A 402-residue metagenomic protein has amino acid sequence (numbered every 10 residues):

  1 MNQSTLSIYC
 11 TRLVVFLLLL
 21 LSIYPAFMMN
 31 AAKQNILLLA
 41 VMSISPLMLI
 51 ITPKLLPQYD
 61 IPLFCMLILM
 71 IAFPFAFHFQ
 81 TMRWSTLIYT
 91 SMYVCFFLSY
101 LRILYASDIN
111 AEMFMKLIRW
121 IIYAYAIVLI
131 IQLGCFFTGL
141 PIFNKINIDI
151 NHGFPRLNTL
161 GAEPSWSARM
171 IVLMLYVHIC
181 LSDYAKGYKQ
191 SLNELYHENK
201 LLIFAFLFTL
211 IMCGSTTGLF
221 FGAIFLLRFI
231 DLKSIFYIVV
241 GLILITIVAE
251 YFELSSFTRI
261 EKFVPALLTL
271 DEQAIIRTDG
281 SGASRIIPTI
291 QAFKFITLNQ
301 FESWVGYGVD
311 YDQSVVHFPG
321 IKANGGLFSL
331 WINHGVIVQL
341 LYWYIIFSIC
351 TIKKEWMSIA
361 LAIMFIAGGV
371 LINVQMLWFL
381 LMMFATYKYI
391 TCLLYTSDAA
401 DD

Functional and structural regions predicted by a protein language model:
M1-T52, L69-F77, L361-M364, F379-M382: N-terminal signal-anchor transmembrane segment
L21-A40, L55-Y59, M70-C95, D108-N110 (+1 more regions): Interfacial transmembrane-helix termini
P46-P53, F73-I130, F225-I230, Q339-I346: Transmembrane alpha-helical segments and their membrane-water interfaces
K116-I142, A162-G214, L219-F229: Alpha-helical transmembrane segments of multi-pass inner-membrane proteins
G134, I230-A274, T297-L298: A membrane-periplasm/extracellular boundary helix in multi-pass inner-membrane enzymes that assemble envelope glycans
F143-I146, L270-H334: Long extracytoplasmic/lumenal interhelical loops at the membrane interface of multi-pass membrane proteins
L192, L227, L327-I366, Y387-Y389 (+1 more regions): Hydrophobic transmembrane alpha-helices and their immediate junctions
Y395-D401: Conserved small/polar residues in nucleotide/adenosyl-binding loops
